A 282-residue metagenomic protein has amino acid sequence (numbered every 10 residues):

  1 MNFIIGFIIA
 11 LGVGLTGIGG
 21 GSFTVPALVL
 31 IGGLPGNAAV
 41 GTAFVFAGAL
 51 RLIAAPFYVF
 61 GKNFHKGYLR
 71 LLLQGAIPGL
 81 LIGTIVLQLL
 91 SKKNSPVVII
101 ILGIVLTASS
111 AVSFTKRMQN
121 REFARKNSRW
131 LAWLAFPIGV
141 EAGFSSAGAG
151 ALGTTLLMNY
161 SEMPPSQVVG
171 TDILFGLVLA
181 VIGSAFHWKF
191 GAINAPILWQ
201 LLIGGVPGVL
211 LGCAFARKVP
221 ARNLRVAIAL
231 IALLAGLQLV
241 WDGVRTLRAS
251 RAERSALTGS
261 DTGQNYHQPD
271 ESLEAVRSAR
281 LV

Functional and structural regions predicted by a protein language model:
M1-I9, L30-I31, G36, P56-S145 (+3 more regions): Juxtamembrane transmembrane-helix boundary motif
V13-G21, Y160-G170, P220-R222: Membrane-helix interface "capping/anchor" motifs
V13-S22, A142-G150: Short helix-coil transition sites and intra-membrane helix breaks within transmembrane domains of multi-pass
T24-A38, L152-Q167: Interfacial segments of multi-pass membrane proteins
P35-T42, H65-L71, E162-I173: Membrane-interface alpha-helices at helix entry/exit sites of multi-pass transporters
V40-G48, I77, V169-L177, V206 (+1 more regions): Transmembrane helix-bundle signature of multi-pass membrane transporters/permeases
T42-F57, T107: Transmembrane alpha-helices of multi-pass small-molecule transport proteins
L179-I182: Transmembrane helix-bundle signature of multi-pass secondary active exporters and lipid flippases
